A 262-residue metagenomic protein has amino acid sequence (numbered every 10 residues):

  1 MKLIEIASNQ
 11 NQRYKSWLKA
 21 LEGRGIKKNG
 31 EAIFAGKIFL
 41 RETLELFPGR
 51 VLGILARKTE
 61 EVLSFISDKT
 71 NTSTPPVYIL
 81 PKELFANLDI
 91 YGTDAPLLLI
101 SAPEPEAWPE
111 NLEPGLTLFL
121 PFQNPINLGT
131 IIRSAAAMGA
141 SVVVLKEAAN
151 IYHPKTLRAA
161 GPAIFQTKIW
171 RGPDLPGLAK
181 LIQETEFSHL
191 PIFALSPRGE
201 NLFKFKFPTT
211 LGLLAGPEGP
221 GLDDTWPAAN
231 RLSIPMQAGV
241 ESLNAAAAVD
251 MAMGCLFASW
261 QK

Functional and structural regions predicted by a protein language model:
M1-E60, A148-N150: Boundary-proximal intrinsically disordered activation/regulatory segments immediately upstream of a helical core
I4-S8, P76-E83, T167-L178: Short acidic-hydrophobic, aromatic-tinged amphipathic segments that line or gate anion-handling sites
K37-I38, R57-V62, E83, P103-E104 (+2 more regions): Short, polar loop motifs at secondary-structure junctions
E61-T74, T225-W226: Short, aromatic/basic amphipathic alpha-helical patches
P76-L99: Glycine/small-residue-rich loop that forms an oxyanion/phosphate-binding "nest" at active or ligand-binding sites
P96-I100, A136-M138, I151-F165, D224-K262: Structured adenosyl-cofactor binding patch, chiefly the S-adenosyl-L-methionine
A102-R198: RNA substrate-binding interface of SAM-dependent RNA methyltransferases
F193-V240: Active-site/ligand-binding-proximal alpha/beta "capping" segment
